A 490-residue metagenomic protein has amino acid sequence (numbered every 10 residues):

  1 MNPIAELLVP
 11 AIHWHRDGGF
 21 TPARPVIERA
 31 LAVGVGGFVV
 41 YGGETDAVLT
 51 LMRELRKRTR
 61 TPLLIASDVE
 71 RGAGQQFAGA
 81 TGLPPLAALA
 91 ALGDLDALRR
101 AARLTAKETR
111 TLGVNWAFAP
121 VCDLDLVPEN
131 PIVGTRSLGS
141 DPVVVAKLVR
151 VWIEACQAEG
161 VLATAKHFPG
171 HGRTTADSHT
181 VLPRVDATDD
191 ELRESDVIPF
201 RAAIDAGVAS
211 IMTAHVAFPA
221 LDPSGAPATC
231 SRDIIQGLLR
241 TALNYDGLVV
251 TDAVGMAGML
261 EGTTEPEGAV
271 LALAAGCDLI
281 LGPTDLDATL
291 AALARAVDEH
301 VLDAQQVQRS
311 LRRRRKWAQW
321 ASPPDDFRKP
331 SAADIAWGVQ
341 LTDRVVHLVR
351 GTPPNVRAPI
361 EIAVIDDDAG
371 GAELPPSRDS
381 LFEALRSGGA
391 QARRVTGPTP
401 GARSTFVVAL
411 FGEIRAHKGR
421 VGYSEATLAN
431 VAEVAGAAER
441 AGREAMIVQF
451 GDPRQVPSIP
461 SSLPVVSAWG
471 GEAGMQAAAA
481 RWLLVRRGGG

Functional and structural regions predicted by a protein language model:
M1-G34, T241, E261-G490: Preference for extracellular/luminal or secreted protein segments
L7-P22, L86-R100, V181-E194, G255-T263: Active-site mouth loops of central-metabolism enzymes
H13-R16, I65-Q75, N115-D125, A165-H171 (+2 more regions): Short glycine-enriched loops at secondary-structure junctions
P25-Y41, R103-W116: Catalytic domains of carbohydrate-active enzymes, especially glycoside hydrolases
R29, F38, T45-L63, S67 (+3 more regions): Second-shell residues forming the walls of enzyme active-site clefts
L63-I65, W116, A163, V249 (+3 more regions): Hydrophobic beta-strand scaffold residues
A78-A91, V127-L138, D177-P183: Surface-exposed, active-site-proximal loop segments in enzymatic domains
G93-V114, D196, D205, G268-A274: Alpha-helical scaffold segments that flank or form the walls of functional sites
